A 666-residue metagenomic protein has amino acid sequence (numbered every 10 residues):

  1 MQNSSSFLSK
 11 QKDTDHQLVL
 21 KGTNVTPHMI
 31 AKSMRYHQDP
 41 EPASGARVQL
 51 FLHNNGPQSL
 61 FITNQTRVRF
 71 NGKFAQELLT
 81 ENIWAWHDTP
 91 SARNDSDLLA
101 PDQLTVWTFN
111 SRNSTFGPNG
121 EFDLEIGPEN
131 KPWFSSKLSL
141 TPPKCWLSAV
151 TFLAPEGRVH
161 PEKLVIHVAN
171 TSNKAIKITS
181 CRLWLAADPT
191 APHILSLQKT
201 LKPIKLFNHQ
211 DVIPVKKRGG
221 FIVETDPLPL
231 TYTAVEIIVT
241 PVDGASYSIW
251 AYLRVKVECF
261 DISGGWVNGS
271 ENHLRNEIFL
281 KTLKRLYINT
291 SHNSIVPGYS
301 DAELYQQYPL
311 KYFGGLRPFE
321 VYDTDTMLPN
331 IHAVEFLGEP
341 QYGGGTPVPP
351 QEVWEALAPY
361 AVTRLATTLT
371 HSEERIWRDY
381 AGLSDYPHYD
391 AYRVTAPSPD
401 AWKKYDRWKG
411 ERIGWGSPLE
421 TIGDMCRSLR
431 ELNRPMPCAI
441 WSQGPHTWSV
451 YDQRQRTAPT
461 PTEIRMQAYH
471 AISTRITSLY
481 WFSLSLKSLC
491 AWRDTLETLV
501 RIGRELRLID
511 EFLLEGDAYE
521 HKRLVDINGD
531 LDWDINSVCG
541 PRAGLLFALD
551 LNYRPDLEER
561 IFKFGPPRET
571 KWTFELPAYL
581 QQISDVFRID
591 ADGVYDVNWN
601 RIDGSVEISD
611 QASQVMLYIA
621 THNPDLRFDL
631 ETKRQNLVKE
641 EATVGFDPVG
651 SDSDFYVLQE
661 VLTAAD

Functional and structural regions predicted by a protein language model:
M1-N3: Universal eukaryotic N-terminal targeting presequences
S6-N82, W86-L104, N110-P143, F152-P189 (+4 more regions): Glycan-processing catalytic domains of CAZymes
L197-K199: N-terminal targeting or regulatory segments adjacent to alpha/beta-hydrolase or S9 domains
